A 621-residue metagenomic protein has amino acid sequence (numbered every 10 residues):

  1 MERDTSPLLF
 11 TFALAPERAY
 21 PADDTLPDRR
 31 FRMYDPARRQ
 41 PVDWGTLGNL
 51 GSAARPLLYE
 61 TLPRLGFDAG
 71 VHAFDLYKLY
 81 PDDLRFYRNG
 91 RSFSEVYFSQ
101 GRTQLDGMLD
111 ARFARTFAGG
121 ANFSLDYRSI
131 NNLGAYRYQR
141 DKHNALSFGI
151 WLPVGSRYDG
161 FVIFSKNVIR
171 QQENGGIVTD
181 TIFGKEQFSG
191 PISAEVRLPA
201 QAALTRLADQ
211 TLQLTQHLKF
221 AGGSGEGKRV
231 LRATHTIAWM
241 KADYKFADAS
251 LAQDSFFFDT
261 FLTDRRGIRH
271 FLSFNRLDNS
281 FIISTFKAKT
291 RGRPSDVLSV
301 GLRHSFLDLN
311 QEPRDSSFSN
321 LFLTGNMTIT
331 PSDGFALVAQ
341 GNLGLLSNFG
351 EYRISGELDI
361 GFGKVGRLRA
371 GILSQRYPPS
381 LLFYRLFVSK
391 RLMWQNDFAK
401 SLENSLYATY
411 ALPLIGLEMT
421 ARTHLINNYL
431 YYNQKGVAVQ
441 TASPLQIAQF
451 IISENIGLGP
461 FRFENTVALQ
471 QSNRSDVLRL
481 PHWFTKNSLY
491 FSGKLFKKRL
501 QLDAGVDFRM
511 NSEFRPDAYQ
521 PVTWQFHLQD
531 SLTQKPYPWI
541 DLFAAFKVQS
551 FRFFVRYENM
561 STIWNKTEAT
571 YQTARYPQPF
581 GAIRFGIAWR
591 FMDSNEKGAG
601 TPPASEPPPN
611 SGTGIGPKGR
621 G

Functional and structural regions predicted by a protein language model:
E2-G90: Acidic, small-polar-rich N-terminal luminal/periplasmic segments of exported/outer-membrane proteins
F67-A69, P81-F86, G90-R112, G134: Short strand-turn segments of transmembrane beta-barrel domains in outer membranes, especially the first one or two
N89-R91, V96, R206-L251, T263-G621: Exposed, low-structure sequence patches enriched in small/polar residues
G101, A118, D126-N132, G155 (+5 more regions): An acidic- and aromatic-residue-enriched active-site/binding cleft used to recognize and process polar
G107-S129, Y138-R170: Transmembrane beta-barrel wall of Gram-negative outer-membrane proteins
Y136-R137, E173-G176, S380-R385: Short acidic, glycine/serine/threonine-rich loops at helix termini
D159-H217, Y244-A252, L272, Q375-Y377: Flexible loop and strand-edge segments within Gram-negative outer membrane beta-barrel domains
F257-L262: N-terminal low-complexity tails
